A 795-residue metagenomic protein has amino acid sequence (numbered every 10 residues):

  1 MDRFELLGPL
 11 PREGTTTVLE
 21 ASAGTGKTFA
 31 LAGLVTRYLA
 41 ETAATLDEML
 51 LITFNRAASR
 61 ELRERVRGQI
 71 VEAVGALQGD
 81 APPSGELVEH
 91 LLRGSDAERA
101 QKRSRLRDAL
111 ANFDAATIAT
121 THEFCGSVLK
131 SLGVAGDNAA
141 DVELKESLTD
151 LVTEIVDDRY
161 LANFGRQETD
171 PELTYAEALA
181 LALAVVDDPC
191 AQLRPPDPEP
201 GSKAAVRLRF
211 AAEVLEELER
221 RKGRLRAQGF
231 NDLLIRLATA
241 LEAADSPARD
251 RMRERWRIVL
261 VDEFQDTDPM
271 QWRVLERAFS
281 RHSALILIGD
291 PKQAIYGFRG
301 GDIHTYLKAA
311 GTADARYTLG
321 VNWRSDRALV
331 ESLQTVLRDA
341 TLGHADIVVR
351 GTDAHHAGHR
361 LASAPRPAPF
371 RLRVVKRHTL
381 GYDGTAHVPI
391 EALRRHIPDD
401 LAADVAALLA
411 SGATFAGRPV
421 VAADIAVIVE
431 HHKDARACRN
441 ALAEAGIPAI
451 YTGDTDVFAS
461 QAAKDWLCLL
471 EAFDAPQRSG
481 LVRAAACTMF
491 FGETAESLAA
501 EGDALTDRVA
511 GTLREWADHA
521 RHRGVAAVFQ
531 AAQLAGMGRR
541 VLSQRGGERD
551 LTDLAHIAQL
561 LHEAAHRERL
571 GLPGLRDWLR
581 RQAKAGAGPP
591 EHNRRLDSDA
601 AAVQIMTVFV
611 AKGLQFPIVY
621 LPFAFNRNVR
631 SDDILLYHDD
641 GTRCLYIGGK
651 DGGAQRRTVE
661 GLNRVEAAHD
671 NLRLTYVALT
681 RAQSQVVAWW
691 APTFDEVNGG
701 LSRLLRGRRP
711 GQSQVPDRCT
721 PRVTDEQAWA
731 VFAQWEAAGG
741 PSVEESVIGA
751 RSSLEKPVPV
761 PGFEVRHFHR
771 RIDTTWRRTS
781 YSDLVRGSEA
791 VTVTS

Functional and structural regions predicted by a protein language model:
M1-D137, E217, R221, L225-N231 (+5 more regions): P-loop NTPase Walker
M1-E64, G68, A140-V142, E146-D150 (+22 more regions): Conserved motor-region signature of P-loop NTPase helicases/translocases
L31, R93-E98, C125-L129, L208-A212 (+4 more regions): Active-site-adjacent bridging/hinge elements
L46, L91-T117, T121-E123, G133-K203 (+5 more regions): ATP-hydrolysis module of ASCE/P-loop NTPase motor domains, specifically the Walker B Asp-Glu catalytic pair
F113-S127, E177-A191, R209-A212, Q228-L233 (+7 more regions): Core structural elements
I118-C125, L148-V152, V156, R207-I258 (+2 more regions): Conserved helicase/translocase P-loop NTPase motor core
R630-V665: Conserved catalytic motifs of ABC-family nucleotide-binding domains
R664-Y676: Phosphate-interacting basic helix/loop segments used at nucleotide- and nucleic-acid interfaces
